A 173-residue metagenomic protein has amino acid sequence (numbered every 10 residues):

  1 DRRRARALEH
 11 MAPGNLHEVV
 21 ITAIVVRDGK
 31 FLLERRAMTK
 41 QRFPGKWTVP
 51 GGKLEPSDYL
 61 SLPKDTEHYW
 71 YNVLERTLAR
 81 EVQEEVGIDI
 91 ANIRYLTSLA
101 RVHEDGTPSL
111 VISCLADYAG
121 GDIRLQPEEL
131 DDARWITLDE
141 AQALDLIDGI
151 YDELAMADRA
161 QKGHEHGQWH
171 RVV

Functional and structural regions predicted by a protein language model:
D1-T22, R36-T39: Acidic, metal-coordinating catalytic segment for phosphate/diphosphate chemistry, firing primarily on the Nudix
T22, K30, D132: Conserved beta-strand and immediately adjacent loop positions that scaffold enzyme active sites
R27: A cytosolic small-molecule/anion-sensing beta-strand core signal
K30-Q83: Conserved Nudix-box catalytic region and its N-terminal flanking loop in Nudix hydrolases and closely related
K40, G45-W47, G52-L60, S113 (+1 more regions): Nudix hydrolase/Nudix homology domain
E85-N92: Short secondary-structure junctions
A91, L99-I123: Active-site-adjacent beta-strand/loop module that shapes the phosphate/pyrophosphate-binding cleft
